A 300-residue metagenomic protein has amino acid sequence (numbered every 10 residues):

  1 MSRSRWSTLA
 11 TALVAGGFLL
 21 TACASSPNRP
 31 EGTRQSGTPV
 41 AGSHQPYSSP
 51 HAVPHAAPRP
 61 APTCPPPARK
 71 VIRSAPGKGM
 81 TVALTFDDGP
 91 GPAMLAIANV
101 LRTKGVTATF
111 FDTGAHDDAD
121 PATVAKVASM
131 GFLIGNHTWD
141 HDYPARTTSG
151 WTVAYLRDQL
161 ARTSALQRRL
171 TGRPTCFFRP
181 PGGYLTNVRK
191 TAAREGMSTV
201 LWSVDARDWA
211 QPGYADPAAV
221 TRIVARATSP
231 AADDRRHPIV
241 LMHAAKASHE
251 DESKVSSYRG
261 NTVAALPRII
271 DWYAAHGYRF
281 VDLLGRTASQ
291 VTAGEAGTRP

Functional and structural regions predicted by a protein language model:
M1-A83, L95, N99-T109, R236-P300: Terminal accessory/targeting
S7-T8, L13, A122, A154 (+1 more regions): Hydrophobic alpha-helical context, especially transmembrane and signal-peptide helices
L19, G135, V200: Conserved Rossmann-like nucleotide-binding pocket used by diverse enzymes that bind dinucleotide cofactors
P54-S149, Q159, S164-L166, P174-T175 (+1 more regions): Active-site beta->alpha N-cap acidic-glycine motif
A96, D118-A119, H141-R279, L284-A296: Catalytic domains of cell-wall/extracellular-matrix polysaccharide-remodeling enzymes, centered on de-N-acetylation
